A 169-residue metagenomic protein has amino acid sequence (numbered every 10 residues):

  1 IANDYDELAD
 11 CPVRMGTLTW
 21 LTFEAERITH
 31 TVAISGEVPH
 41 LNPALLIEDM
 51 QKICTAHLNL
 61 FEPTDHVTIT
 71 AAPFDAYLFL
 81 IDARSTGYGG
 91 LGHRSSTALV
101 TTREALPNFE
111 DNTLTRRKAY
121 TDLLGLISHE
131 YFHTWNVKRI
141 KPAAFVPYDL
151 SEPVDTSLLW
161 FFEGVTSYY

Functional and structural regions predicted by a protein language model:
I1-A25, E48, F61: Propeptide (latency) domains of metzincin metalloproteases
T22-L158: Juxtacatalytic substrate-recognition/specificity segment
D155-Y169: Metalloprotease/metallohydrolase-associated module, dominated by Zn2+-dependent proteases
